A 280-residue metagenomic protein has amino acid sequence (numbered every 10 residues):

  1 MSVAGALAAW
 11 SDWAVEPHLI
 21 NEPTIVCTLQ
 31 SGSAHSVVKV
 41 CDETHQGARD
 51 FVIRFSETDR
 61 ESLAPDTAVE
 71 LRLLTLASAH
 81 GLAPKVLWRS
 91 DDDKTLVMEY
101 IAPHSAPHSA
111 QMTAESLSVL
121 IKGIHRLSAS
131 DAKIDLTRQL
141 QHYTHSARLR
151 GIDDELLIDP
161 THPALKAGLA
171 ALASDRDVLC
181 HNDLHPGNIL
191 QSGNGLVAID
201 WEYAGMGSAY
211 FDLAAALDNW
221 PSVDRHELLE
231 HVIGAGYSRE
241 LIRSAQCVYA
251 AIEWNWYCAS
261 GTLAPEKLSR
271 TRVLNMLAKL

Functional and structural regions predicted by a protein language model:
A4-I20, A129-N182, S192, R272-N275: An alpha-helical support segment within catalytic cores of ATP-dependent transferases
L19-T28: Conserved N-terminal boundary motif of the eukaryotic protein kinase catalytic domain
T28-D135, E155-L156: ATP-binding pocket architecture of kinase catalytic cores
Q30-D42, Q46-I53, K166-F211: Active-site acidic catalytic loop and adjacent metal/ATP-binding pocket of ATP-dependent phosphoryl transfer enzymes
T67, S244-V248: Start-of-helix signal in alpha-solenoid helical-repeat scaffolds, especially tetratricopeptide repeats
E70-L71, E115, V197, A214-A216: Glycine-rich, phosphate-binding/catalytic loops in enzymes
S78, N182, A215-D218: Structural detector for internal amphipathic alpha-helices that build alpha-solenoid repeat scaffolds
Y210-Y237, C247-P265, L274-N275: Active-site activation/catalytic loop segments of kinase-like enzymes and analogous catalytic loops in related
